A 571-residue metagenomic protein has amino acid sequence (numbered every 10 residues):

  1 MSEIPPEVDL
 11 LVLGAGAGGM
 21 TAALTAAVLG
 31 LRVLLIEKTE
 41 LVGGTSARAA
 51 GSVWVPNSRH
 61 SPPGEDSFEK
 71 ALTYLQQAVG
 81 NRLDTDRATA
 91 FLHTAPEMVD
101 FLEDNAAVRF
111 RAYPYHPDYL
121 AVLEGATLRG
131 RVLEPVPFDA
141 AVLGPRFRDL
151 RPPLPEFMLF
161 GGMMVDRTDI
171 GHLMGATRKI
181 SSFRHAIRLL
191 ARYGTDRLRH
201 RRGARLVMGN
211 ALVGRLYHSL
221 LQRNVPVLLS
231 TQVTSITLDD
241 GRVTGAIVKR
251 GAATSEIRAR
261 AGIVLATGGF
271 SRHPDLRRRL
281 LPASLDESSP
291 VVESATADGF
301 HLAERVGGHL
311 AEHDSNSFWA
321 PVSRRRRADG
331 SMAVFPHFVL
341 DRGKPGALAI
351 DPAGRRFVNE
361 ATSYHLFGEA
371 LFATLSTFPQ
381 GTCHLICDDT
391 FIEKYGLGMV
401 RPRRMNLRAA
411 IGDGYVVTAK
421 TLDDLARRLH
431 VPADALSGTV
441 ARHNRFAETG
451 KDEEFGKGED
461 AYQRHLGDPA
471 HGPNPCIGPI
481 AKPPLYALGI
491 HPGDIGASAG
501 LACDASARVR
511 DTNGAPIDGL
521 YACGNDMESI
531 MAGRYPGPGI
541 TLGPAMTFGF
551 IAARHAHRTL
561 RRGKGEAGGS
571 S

Functional and structural regions predicted by a protein language model:
M1-L10, V28, N210, G214 (+3 more regions): Extreme N-terminal leader/targeting segments of oxidoreductases
I4-G18, L34: Beta1/beta-strand and adjacent pyrophosphate-binding region of the FAD-binding site in flavoprotein oxidoreductases
K38-P226, G346-A349, R356, T362 (+4 more regions): Conserved N-terminal/central alpha/beta ligand/cofactor-binding core
A121, T127-R129, E134-R184, F300-L302 (+2 more regions): An anion/pyrophosphate-binding glycine-rich loop and adjacent beta-alpha core in soluble alpha-beta enzymes
G203-N210, Q222, R250-A328, A507 (+2 more regions): Glycine-rich loop(s) and the adjacent beta-strand/alpha-helix scaffold that form part
L220-T234, H313: A conserved beta-strand/loop element that lines the FAD pocket in flavoprotein oxidoreductases
S235-V243, A435-I530, R534: A glycine-rich dinucleotide-binding beta-alpha-beta segment and adjacent secondary-structure elements that constitute
L302-H309, S437, P544-K564: Internal hydrophobic alpha-helix adjacent to the cofactor/substrate pocket in enzyme cavities
